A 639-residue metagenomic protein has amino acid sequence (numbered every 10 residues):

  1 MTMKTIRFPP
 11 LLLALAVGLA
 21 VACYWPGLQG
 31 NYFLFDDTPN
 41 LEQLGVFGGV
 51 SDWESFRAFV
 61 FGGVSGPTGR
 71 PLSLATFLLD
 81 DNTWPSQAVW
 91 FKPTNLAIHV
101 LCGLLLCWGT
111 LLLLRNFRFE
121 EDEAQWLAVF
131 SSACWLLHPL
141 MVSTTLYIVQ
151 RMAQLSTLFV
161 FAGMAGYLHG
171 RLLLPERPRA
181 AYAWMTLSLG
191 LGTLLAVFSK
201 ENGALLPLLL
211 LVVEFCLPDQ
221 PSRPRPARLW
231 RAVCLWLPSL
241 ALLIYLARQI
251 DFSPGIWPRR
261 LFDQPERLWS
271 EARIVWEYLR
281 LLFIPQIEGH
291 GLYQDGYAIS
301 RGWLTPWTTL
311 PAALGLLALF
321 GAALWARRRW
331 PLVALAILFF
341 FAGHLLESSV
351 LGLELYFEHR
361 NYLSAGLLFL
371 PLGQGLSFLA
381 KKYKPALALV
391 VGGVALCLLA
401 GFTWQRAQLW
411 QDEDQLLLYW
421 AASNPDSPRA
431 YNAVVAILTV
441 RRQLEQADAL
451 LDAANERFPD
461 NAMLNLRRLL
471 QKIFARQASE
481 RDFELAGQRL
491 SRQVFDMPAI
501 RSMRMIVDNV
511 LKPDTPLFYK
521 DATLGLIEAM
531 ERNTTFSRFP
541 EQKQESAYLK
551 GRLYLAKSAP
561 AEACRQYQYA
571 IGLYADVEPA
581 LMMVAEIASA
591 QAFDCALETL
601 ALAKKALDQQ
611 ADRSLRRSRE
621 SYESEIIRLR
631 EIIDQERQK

Functional and structural regions predicted by a protein language model:
T2-K472, R476-E480, E484-M497: Polytopic membrane enzymes that build or remodel cell-surface glycoconjugates and lipids
L418-K639: C-terminal luminal/periplasmic domains and tails of membrane-associated envelope-modifying transferases
